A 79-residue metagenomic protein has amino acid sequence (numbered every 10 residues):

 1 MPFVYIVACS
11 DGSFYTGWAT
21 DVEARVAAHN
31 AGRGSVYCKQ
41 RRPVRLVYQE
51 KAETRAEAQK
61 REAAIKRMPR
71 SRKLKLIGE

Functional and structural regions predicted by a protein language model:
M1-K66, R70-E79: GIY-YIG nuclease catalytic motif and its immediate N-terminal context
